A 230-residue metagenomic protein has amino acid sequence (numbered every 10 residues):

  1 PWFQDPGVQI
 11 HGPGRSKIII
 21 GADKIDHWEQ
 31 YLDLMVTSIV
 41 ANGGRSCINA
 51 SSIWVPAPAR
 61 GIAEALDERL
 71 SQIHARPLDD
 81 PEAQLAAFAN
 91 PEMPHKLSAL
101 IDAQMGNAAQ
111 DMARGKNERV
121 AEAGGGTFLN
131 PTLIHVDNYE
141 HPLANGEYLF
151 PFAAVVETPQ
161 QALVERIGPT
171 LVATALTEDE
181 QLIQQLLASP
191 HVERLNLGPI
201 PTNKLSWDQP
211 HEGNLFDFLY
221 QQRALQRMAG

Functional and structural regions predicted by a protein language model:
P1-N138: ALDH superfamily catalytic-core signature
V36-T37, E68-Q72, A121-G230: Conserved C-terminal structural/oligomerization subdomain of aldehyde/semialdehyde dehydrogenase
